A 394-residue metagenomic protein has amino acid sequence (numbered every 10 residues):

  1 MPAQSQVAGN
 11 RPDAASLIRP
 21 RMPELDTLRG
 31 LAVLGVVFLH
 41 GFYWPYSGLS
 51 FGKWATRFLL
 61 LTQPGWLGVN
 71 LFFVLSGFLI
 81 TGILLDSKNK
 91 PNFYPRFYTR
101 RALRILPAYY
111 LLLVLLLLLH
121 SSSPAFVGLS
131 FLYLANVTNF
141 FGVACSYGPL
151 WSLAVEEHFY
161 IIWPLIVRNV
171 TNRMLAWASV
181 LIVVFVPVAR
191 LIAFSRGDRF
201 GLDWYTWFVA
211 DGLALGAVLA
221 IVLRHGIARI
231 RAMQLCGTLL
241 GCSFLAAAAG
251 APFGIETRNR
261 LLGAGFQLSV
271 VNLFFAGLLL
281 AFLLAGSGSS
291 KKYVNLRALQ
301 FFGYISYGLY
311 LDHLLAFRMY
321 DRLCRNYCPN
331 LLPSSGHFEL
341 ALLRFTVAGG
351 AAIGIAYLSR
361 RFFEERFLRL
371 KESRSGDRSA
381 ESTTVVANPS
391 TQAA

Functional and structural regions predicted by a protein language model:
A3-E24, F38-G65, I80-N92, L118 (+5 more regions): Alpha-helical transmembrane segments in multi-pass integral membrane proteins
D26, F97, P149-A154, Y310: Short alpha-helical catalytic segment bearing the HExxH-like zincin motif of zinc-dependent metalloproteases
D26, G30-V33, V69, S76 (+7 more regions): Residues within membrane-spanning alpha-helices of integral membrane proteins, especially the hydrophobic core/packing
F72-F73, F78-G82, R101-F126, R318: Specific transmembrane helices
R100-R101, I105, P164, R168: Start (N-cap) of specific transmembrane helices in multi-pass transporter permeases
L113, Y160-N169, R173, L278: Hydrophobic, aromatic-rich transmembrane alpha-helices and their immediate juxtamembrane boundary segments
L129-Y133, A178-V186, T238-S243, R297: Central hydrophobic cores of alpha-helical transmembrane segments in multi-pass integral membrane proteins
V143-V167: Function-critical hydrophobic alpha-helical transmembrane segments in multi-pass membrane proteins
